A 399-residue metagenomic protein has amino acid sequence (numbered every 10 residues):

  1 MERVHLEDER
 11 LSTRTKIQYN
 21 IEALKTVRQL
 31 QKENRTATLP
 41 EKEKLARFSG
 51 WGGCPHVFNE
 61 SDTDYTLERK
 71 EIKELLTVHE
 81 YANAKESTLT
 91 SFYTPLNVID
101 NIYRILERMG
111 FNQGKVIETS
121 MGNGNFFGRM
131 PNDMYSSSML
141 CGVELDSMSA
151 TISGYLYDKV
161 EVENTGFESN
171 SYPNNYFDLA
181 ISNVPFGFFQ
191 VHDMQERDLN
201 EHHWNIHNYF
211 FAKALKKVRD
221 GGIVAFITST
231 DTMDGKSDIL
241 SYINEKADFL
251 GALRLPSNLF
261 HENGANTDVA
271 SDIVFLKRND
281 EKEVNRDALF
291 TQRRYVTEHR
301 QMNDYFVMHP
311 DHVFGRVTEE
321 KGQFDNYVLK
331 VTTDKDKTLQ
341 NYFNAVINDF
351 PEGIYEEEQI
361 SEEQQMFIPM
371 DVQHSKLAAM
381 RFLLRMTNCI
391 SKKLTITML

Functional and structural regions predicted by a protein language model:
M1-R35, P40, R316-V317, K321-L399: Charged, low-complexity intrinsically disordered regions
E2-L156: Class I S-adenosyl-L-methionine
L89, E196-E201: Surface-exposed cleft-lining segments at the edges of enzyme active sites
I99-M109, Q113-N132, G142, D146 (+3 more regions): Conserved proline-anchored active-site loop of SAM-dependent methyltransferases that bridges a beta-strand
S147, H202-F260, F275: Conserved Class I SAM-dependent methyltransferase catalytic core
E161-E163, L253: General small-molecule cofactor/ligand-binding pocket signal
P185, S257, N279: Flexible loop residues that form catalytic and substrate-binding hotspots at small-molecule/glycan-binding clefts
H261-E362: Flexible, glycine-/basic-rich loop-and-beta segments that form/coincide with the SAM-dependent methyltransferase
